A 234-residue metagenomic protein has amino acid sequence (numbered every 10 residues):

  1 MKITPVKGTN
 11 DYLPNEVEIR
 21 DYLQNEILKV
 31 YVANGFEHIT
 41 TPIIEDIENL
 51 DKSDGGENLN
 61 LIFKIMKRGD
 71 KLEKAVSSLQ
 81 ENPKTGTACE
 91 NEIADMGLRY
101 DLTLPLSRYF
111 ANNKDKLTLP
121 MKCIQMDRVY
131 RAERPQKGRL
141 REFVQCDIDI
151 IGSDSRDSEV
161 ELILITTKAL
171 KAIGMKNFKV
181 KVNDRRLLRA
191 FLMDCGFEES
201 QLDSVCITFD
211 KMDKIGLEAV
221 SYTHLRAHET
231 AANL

Functional and structural regions predicted by a protein language model:
M1-R226, A232: Extended, charged alpha-beta segments that form solvent-exposed binding/catalytic grooves in nucleic-acid-handling
